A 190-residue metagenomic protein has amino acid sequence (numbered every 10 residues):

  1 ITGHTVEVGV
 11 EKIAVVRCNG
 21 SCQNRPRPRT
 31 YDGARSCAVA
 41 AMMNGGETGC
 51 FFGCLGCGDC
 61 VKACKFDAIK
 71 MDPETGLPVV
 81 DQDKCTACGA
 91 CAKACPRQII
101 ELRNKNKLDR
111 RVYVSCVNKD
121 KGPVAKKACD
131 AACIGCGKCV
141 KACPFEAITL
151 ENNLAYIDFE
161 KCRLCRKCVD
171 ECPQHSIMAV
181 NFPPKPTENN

Functional and structural regions predicted by a protein language model:
I1-C136, V140-A142, E171, H175-N190: Ferredoxin-type iron-sulfur electron-transfer modules and their immediate structural context
I134, K138, P144-Y156: Strongly charged, low-complexity linkers/loops
R166: Terminal recognition/anchoring or ligand-binding modules at protein termini
